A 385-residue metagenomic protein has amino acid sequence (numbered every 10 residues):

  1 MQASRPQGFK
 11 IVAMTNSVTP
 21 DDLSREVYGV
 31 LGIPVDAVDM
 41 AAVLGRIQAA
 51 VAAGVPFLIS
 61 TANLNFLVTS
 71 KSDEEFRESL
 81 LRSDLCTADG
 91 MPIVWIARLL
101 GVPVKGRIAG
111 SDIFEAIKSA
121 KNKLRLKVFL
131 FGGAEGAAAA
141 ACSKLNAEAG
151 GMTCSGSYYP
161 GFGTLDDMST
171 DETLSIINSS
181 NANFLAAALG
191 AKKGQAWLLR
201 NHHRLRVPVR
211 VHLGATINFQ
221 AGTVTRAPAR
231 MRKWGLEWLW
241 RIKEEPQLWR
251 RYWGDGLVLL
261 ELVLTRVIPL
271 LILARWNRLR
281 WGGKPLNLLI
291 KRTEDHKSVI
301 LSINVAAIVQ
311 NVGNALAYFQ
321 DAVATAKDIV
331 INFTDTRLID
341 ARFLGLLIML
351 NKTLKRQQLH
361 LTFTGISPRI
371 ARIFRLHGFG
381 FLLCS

Functional and structural regions predicted by a protein language model:
F9-R107, D112: N-terminal nucleotide/polyanion-binding subdomain common to many enzyme families
N63-N65, L189-G194, T216, D335-T336: Short glycine-rich anion-binding loops that position phosphate/pyrophosphate groups of nucleotides and phosphorylated
P92-A97, R226-A227, M231-R278: A transmembrane-helix-recognition feature enriched in membrane-embedded lipid enzymes and envelope glyco-/phospholipid
L100-E172, I176, S180: Conserved beta-alpha
Y159-D166, R206-I242: Short, flexible loop segments at boundaries between secondary-structure elements
I177-A191, V207: Proline-aspartate-enriched helix->loop->beta-strand connector
K284-Q320, D335-R337: STAS-typified acidic loop motif
V309-C384: Amphipathic alpha-helical interaction surfaces in cytosolic regulatory modules
